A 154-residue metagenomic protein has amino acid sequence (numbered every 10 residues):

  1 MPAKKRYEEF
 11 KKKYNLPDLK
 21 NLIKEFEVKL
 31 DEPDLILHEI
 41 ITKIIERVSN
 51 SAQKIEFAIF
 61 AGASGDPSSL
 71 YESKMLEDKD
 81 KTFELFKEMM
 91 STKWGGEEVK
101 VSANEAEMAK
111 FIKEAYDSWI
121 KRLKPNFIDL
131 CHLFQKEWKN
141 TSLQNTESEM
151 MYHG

Functional and structural regions predicted by a protein language model:
A3, E8, K12, P17-G154: Long, low-complexity or tandemly repetitive, helically biased scaffold regions used for multimeric assembly/adhesion
